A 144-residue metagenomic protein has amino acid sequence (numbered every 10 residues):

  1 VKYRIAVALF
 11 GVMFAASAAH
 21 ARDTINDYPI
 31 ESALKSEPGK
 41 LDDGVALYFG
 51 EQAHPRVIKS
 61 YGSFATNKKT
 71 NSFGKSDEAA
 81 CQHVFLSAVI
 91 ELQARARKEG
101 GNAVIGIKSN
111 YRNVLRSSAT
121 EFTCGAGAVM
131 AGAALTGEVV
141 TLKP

Functional and structural regions predicted by a protein language model:
V1-I5: Positively charged n-region of N-terminal signal peptides that target proteins for export
A6-A15: Bacterial N-terminal signal peptides
S17-A21: Sec/Tat signal peptide C-region and signal peptidase I cleavage site
R22-N26: N-terminal secretory targeting and juxtamembrane "stalk" segments of secreted and cell-surface proteins
A33-S72: Compositionally biased P/S/T/G-rich terminal and signal peptide-adjacent segments that lie outside catalytic cores
Q52-R56, R95-V104, L142-P144: A short, structured loop/turn motif at beta-sheet edges
G62-L115: Short, well-ordered alpha-helical segments
G106-P144: Surface-exposed short loop/turn segments
